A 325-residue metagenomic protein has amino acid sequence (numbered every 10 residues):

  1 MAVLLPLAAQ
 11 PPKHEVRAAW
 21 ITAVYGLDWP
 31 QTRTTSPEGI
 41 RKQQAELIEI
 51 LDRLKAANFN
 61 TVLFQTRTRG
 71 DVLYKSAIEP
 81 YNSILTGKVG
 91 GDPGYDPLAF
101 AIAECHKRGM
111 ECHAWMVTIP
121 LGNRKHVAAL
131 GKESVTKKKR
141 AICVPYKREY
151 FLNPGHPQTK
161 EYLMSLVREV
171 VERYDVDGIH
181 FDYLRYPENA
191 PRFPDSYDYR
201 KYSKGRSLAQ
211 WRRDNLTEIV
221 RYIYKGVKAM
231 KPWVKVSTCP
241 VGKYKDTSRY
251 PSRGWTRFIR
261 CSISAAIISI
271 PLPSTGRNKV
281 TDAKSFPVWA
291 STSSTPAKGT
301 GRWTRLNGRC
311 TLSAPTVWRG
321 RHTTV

Functional and structural regions predicted by a protein language model:
H14-V16, T22-A45, A103, A114 (+1 more regions): Active-site-adjacent "subsite" loops/lids of carbohydrate-active enzymes
S36-A57, I84-R108, D214-Y222: Aromatic- and glycine-enriched glycan-recognition loops and surfaces that form the carbohydrate-binding subsites
K42-D71, R173-G178, P251-F258, P315-R321: Catalytic domains of carbohydrate-active enzymes, especially glycoside hydrolases
L54, T61, G254-P271, T281-V325: Substrate-binding cleft of secreted/luminal carbohydrate-active enzymes
A57-P93: Aromatic-lined carbohydrate-binding/catalytic grooves of carbohydrate-active enzymes
V72-G87, P120-Y146, L184-K204: Aromatic- and acidic-residue-enriched segments that line the glycan-binding/catalytic groove of carbohydrate-active
I102, H106, E111-N123, H180-P187 (+2 more regions): Aromatic-lined carbohydrate-recognition surfaces of secreted/lumenal glycan-active proteins
D177, D182, Y197-G205, S248-I267: Aromatic- and acid-rich polysaccharide-binding/catalytic face of secreted or lumenal carbohydrate-active enzymes
